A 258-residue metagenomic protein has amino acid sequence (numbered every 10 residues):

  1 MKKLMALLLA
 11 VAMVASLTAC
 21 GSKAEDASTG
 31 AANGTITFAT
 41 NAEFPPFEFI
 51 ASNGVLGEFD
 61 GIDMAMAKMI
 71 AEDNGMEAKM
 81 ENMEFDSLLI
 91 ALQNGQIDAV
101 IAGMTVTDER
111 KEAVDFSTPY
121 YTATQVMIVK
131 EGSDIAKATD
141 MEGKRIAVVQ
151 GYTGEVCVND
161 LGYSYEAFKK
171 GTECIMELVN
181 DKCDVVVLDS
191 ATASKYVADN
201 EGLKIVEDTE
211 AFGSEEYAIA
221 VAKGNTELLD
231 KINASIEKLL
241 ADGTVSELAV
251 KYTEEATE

Functional and structural regions predicted by a protein language model:
S16-A19: C-terminal motif of bacterial Sec signal peptides marking the signal peptidase cleavage site
S22-D26, K79, T153-K169, K204-E210 (+1 more regions): Ligand-binding clefts/hinges and TM-proximal coupling segments of bilobed small-molecule sensing domains
S28-T29, V129-I146: Flexible hinge/capping segments at coil-to-helix
T29-G103: Extracytoplasmic small-molecule ligand-binding "clamshell" domains of the periplasmic binding protein/Venus flytrap
T37-T40, A138-G151, E155: Short loop->beta-strand "edge-of-pocket" segments that line small-molecule binding or catalytic clefts across diverse
A42, T122-V129, S194-E237, T253-E258: Periplasmic-binding protein-like
I62-M64, M80-L92, S133, Q150-T153 (+2 more regions): Short helix-initiation/N-cap motifs at beta->coil->alpha
S87-I90, M104-E112, C157, D184-S214: A ligand-binding cleft/hinge motif common to bilobed small-molecule-binding domains
